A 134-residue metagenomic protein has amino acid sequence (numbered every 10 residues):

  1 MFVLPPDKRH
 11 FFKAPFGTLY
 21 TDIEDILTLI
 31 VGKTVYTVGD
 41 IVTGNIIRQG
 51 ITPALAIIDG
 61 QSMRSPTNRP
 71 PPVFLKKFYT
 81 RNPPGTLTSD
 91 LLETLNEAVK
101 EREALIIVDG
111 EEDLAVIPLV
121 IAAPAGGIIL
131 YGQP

Functional and structural regions predicted by a protein language model:
M1-K8, E111-P134: Internal alpha/beta core interface subdomains
M1-L75, P83: N-terminal, charge-rich interaction modules
L27-I30, E97-K100, V120-A123, L130-G132: Solvent-exposed alpha-helices and their adjacent loops that cap or buttress functional pockets in soluble metabolic
K33-Y36, A54-I57, K77-F78, E103-I107 (+1 more regions): Structural motif
T43-N45, R64, E93-T94, L119-I121: Feature captures the catalytic cores and cofactor-binding loops of soluble hydro-lyases/lyases that act on carboxylate
G50-I51, P70-P71, L92-L95, V120-A122: Surface-exposed beta-strand edges and their flanking turn/coil or helix-capping segments
K77-A115: Internal catalytic-core helix/loop-beta-alpha segment that presents or stabilizes conserved functional determinants
